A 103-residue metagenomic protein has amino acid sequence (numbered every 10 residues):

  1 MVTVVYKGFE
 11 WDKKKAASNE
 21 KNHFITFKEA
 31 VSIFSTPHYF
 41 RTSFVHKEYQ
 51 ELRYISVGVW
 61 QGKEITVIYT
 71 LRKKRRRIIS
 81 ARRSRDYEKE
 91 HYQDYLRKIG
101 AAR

Functional and structural regions predicted by a protein language model:
M1-R103: Ribonuclease/tRNase effector modules and their secretory precursors
